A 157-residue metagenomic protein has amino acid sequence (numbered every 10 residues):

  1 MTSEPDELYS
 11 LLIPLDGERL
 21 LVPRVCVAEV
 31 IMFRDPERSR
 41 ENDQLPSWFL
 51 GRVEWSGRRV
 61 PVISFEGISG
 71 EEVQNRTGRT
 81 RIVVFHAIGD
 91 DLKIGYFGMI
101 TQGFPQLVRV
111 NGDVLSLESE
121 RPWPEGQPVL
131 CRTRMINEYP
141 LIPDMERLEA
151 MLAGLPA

Functional and structural regions predicted by a protein language model:
M1-A157: An acidic, low-aromatic, low-complexity terminal/linker signal
